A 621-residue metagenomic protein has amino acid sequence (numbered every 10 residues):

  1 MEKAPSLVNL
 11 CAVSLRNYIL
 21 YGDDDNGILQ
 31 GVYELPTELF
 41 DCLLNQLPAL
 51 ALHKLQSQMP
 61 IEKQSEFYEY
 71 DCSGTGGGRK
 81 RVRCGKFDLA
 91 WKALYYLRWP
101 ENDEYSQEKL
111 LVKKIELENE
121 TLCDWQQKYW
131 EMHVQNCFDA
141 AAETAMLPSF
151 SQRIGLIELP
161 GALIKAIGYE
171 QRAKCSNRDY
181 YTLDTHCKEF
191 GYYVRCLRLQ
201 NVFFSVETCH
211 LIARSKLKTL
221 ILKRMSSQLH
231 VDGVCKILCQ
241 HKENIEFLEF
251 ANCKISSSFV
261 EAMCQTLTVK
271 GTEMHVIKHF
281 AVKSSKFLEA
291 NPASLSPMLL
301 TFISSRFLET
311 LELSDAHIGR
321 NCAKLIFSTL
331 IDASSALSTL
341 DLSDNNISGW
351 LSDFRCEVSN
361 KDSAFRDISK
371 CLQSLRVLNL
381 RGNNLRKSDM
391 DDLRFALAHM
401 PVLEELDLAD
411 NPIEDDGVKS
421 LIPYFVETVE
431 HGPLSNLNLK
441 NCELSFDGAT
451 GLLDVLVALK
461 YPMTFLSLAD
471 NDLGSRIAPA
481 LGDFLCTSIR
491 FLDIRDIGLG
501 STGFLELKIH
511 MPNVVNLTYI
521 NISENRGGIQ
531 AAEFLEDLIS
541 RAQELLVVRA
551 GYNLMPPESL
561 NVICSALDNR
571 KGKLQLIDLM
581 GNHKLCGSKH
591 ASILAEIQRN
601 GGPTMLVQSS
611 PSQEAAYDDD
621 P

Functional and structural regions predicted by a protein language model:
M1-T208, S215-K218, S226: Cullin-RING E3 adaptor/co-adaptor recruitment helices
K174-Y181, N201-E207, S226-G233, K254-A262 (+12 more regions): Short, solvent-exposed loop/turn at the beta-strand->alpha-helix junction within individual leucine-rich repeat
C187, H210-L211, V234-L238, K270 (+10 more regions): C-terminal per-repeat helix/turn "cap" of leucine-rich repeat
L197, L220-K223, L248-F250, K278-V282 (+10 more regions): Conserved hydrophobic beta-strand positions in leucine-rich repeat
R214, K242, M274, S305 (+9 more regions): Leucine-rich repeat
A251, I255-D415, S420-V429, S435-N436 (+1 more regions): Solenoidal tandem-repeat scaffolds enriched in leucines and small polar residues
S388, L439, S445-T450, L459 (+3 more regions): C-terminal capping region of solenoid repeat domains
